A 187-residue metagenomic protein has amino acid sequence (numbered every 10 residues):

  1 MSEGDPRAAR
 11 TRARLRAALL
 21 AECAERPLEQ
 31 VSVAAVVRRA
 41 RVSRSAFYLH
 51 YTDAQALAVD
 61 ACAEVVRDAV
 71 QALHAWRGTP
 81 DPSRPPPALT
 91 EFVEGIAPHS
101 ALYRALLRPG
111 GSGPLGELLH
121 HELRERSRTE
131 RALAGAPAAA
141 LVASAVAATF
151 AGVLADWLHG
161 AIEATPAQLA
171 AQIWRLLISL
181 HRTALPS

Functional and structural regions predicted by a protein language model:
M1-A9, T183-S187: N-terminal intrinsically disordered/low-complexity leader segments
A9-L20, A24, E29-V33, R38-R41 (+4 more regions): An amphipathic alpha-helix adjacent to DNA-recognition modules
A72-P80, L106, E130-R131, W157 (+1 more regions): Secondary-structure edge/capping motif, primarily at the C-terminal ends of alpha-helices and the immediately following
P87-E91, R108-A151, A167, I178 (+1 more regions): Amphipathic alpha-helical packing segments from all-alpha helical-bundle domains
H99-R104, L180-A184: Short, structured loop/turn "capping" segments at alpha-beta junctions
I162-L169: Short, charged, surface-exposed loops that flank catalytic or proteolytic processing sites
